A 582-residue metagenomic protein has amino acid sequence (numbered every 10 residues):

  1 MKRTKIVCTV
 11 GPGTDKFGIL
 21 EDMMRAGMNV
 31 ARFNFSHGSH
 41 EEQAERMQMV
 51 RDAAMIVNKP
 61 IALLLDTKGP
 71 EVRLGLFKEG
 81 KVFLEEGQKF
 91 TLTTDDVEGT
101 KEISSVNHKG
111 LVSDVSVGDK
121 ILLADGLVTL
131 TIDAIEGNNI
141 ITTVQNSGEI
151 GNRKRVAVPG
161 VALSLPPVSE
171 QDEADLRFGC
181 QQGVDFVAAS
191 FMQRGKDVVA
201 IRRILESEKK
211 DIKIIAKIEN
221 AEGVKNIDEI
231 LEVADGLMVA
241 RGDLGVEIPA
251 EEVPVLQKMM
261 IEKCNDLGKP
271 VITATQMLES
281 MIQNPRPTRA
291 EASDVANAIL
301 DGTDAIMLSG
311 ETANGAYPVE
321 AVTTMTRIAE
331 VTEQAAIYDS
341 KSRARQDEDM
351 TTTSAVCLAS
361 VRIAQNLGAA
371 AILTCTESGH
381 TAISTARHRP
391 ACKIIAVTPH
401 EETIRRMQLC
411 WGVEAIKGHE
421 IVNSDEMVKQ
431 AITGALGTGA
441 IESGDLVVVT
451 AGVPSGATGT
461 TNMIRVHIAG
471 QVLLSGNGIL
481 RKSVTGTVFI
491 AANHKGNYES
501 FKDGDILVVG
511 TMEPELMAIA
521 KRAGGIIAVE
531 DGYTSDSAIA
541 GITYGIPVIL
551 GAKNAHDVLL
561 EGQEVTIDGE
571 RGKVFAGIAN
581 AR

Functional and structural regions predicted by a protein language model:
M1-L65, G69, E291, I306 (+2 more regions): N-terminal intrinsically disordered, low-complexity, charge/repeat-rich segments that act as generic
M1-P12, K16-F17, M24, S39-A44 (+13 more regions): Expand to "…catalyze enediolate/carbanion chemistry for C-C bond making/breaking, isomerization, decarboxylation
R3, C8-G13, E42, V161 (+3 more regions): Conserved alpha/beta-domain cores
V10-G13, M28, F35-G38, T67-P70 (+24 more regions): Short, ordered loop/turn segments at secondary-structure junctions
R25-V30, Q181-D185, L205-K210, E232-L237 (+6 more regions): Glycine-enriched alpha-helix->loop->beta-strand junction motifs that scaffold or abut catalytic
E42-A44, V50-V57, K101-T129, G195 (+3 more regions): Phosphate-interacting basic helix/loop segments used at nucleotide- and nucleic-acid interfaces
P70-S169, E173, G434, A440-G496 (+3 more regions): Acidic, glycine-rich flexible loop/linker segments
Q88-K89, I261, N265, I272 (+9 more regions): ATP-dependent carboxylate/acyl-activation modules
